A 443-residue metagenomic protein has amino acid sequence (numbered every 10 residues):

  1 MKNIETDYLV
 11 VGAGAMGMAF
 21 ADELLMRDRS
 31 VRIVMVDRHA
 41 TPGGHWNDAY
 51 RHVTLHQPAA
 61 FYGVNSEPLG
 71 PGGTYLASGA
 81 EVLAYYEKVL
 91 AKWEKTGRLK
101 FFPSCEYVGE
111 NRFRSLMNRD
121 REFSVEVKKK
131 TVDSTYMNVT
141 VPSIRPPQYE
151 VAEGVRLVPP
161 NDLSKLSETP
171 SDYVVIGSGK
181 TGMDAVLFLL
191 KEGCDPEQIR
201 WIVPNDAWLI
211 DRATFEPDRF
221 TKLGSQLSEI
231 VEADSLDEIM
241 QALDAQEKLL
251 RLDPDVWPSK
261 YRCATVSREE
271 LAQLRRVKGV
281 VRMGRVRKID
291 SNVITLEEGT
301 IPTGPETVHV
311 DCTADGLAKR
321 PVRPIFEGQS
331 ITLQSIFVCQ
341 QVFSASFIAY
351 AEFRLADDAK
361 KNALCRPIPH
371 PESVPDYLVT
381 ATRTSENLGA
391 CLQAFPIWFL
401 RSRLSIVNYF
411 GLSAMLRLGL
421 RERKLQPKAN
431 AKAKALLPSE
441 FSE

Functional and structural regions predicted by a protein language model:
M1-Y8, M26-V31, V125, T135-S164 (+2 more regions): Extreme N-terminal leader/targeting segments of oxidoreductases
K2-M16, T169-G179: Beta1/beta-strand and adjacent pyrophosphate-binding region of the FAD-binding site in flavoprotein oxidoreductases
L9-V11, S124-T140, Y173-I176, G304-D315: Short hydrophobic core segments
F20-D28, D162-L209, F343-Q393: Rossmann-like dinucleotide/flavin-binding elements
R38-K88, P160, I202-S259: Glycine-rich active-site loop/strand segments that organize a redox cofactor
P68, G72-V141, C263, E270-E297: Feature captures the FAD/FMN-dependent oxidoreductase FAD-binding
G72, S78-Y85, D133-G193, I199 (+1 more regions): Glycine-rich dinucleotide-binding loop and its adjacent helix/turn
A349-E443: C-terminal, flexible cofactor-proximal segment of oxidoreductases
